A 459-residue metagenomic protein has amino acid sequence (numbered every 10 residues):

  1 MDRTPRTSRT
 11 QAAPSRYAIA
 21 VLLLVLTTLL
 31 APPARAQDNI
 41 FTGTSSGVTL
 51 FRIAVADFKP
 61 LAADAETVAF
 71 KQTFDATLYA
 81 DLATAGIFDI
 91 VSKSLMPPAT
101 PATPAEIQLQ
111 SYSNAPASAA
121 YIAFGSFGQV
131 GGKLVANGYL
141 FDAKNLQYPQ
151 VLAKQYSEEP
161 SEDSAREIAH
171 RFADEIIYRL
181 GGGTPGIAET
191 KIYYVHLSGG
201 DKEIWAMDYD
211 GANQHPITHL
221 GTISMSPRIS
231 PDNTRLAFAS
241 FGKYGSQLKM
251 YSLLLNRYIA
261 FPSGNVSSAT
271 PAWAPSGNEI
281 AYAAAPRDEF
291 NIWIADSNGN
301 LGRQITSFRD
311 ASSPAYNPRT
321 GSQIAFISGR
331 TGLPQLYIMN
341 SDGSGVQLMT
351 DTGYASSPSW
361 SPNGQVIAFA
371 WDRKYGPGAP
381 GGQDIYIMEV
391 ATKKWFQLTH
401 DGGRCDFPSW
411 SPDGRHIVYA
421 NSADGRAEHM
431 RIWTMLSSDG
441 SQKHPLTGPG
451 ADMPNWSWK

Functional and structural regions predicted by a protein language model:
A18-L29: Bacterial N-terminal signal peptides
D38-N39, T103-E175: Amphipathic beta-strand/beta-sheet edge segments enriched in Tyr/Trp
T44-L109, S126-F127: Short beta-strand->alpha-helix linker/helix-N-cap micro-motif that forms a surface specificity/interaction loop
I187-A188, P231-D232, P275-S276, P318-T320 (+3 more regions): Residue-level detector of Asp-centered blade-edge/turn motifs that repeat once per structural unit in beta-propeller
I192, L236, G277-A281, I324-A325 (+2 more regions): Hydrophobic beta-strand positions that form the internal "hydrophobic ladder" of WD40/Gbeta-like beta-propeller blades
H196-E203, G221-T222, A239-L248, P262-S267 (+10 more regions): A flexible loop/linker signature enriched in serine peptidases of the S9 family
D208-A212, S252-N256, D296-N300, N340-S344 (+2 more regions): Short loop/turn segments that connect beta-strands within beta-propeller blades
M430-K459: Blade-level signature of beta-propeller repeat domains, shared across WD40, Kelch, NHL, RCC1 and BNR/Asp-box propellers
